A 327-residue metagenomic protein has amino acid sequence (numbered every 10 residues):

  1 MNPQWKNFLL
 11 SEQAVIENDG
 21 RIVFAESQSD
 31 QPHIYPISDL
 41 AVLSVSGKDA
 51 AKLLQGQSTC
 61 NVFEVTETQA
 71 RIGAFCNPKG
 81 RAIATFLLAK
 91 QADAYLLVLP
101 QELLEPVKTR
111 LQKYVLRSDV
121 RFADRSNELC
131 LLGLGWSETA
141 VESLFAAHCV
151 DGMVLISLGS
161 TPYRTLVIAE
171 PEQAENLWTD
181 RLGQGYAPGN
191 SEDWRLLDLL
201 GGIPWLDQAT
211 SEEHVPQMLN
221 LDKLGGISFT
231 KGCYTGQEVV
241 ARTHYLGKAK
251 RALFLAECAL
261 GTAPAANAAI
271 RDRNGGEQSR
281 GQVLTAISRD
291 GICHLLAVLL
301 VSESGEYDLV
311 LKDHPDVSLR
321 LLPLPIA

Functional and structural regions predicted by a protein language model:
M1-I72, C76-N77, R81-I83: Acidic, proline/glycine-enriched N-terminal capping motif
N2-L9, L219-I227, A241-A327: Glycine-rich, small/acidic residue-mixed loop/short-helix segments
F24-D30, R71-T85, V115-L116, A146-L155 (+1 more regions): Short amphipathic beta-strand starts and helix->beta connectors
H33-P36, A41-V42, L87-G201: Acidic, low-complexity central loop/insert segments
N61-V62, Q112-V120, R181-S191, N274-Q278 (+1 more regions): A common structural junction motif
S191, L197-D222: Short, conserved active-site entrance elements at the starts or edges of catalytic domains
